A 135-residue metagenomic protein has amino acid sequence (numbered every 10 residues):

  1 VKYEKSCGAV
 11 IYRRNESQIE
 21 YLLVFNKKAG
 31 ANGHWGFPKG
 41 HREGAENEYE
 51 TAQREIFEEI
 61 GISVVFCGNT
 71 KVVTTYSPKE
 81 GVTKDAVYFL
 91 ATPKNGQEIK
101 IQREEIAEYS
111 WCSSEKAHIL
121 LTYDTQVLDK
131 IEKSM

Functional and structural regions predicted by a protein language model:
V1-F37: N-terminal strand-loop-strand
H41-I131: Unchanged
